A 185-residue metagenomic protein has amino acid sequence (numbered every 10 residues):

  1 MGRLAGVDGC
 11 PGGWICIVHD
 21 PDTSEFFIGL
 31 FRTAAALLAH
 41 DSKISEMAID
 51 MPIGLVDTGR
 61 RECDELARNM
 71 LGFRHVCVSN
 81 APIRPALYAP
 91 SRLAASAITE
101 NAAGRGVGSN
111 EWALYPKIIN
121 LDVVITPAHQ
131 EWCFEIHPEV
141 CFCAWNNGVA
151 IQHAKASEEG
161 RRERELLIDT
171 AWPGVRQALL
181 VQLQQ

Functional and structural regions predicted by a protein language model:
M1-Q185: Phosphate- and other anionic-substrate recognition elements at nucleic-acid/protein interfaces
